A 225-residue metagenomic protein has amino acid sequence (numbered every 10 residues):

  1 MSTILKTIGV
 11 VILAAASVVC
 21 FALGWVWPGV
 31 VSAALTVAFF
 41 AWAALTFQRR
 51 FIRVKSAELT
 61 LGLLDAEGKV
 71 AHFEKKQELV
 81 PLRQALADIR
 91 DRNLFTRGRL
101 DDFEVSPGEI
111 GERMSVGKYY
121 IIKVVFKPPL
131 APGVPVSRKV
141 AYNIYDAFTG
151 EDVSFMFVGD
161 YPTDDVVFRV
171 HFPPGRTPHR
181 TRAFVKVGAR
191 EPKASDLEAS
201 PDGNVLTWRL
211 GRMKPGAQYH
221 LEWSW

Functional and structural regions predicted by a protein language model:
M1-F47: Hydrophobic, helix-forming membrane-interacting segments
G24, W42-W225: Lumenal/extracellular ectodomains and adaptor appendage modules of the eukaryotic vesicle/secretory system
